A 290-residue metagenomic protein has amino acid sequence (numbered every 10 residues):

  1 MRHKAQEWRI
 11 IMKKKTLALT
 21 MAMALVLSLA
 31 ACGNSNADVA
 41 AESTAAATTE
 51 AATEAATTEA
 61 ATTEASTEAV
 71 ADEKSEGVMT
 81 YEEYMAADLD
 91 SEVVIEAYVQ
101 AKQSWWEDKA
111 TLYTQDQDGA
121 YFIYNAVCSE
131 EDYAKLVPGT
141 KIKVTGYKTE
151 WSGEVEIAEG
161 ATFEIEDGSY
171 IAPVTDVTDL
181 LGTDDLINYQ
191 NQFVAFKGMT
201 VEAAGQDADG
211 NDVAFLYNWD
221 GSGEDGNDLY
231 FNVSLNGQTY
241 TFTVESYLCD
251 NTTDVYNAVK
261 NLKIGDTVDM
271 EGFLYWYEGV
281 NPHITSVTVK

Functional and structural regions predicted by a protein language model:
M1-I11: Short, Lys/Arg-enriched N-terminal segments with co-localized hydrophobic residues within the first ~10-30 amino acids
I10-L19: Bacterial N-terminal signal peptides that target proteins for export
M23-A24: Repetitive helical segments and hydrophobic/amphipathic motifs
S28-A31: C-terminal motif of bacterial Sec signal peptides marking the signal peptidase cleavage site
G33-S35: Bacterial signal peptide processing site
A37-M85: N-terminal, intrinsically disordered, polar/charged segments of Gram-positive cell-envelope systems that serve as
E68-K290: OB-fold single-stranded nucleic acid-binding module
